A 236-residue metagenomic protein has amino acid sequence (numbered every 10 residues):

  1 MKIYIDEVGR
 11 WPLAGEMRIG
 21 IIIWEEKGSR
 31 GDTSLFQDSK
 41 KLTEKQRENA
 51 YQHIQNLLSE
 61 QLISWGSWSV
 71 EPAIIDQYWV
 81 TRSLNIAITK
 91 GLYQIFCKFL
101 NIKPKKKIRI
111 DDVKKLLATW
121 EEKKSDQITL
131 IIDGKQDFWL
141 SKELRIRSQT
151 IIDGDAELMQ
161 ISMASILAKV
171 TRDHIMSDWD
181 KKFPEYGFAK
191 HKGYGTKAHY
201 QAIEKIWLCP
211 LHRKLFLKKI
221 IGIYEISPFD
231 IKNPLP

Functional and structural regions predicted by a protein language model:
M1-P236: RNase H-like, Mg2+-dependent phosphodiesterase core, and more generally RNA phosphate-backbone-engaging helix-loop
